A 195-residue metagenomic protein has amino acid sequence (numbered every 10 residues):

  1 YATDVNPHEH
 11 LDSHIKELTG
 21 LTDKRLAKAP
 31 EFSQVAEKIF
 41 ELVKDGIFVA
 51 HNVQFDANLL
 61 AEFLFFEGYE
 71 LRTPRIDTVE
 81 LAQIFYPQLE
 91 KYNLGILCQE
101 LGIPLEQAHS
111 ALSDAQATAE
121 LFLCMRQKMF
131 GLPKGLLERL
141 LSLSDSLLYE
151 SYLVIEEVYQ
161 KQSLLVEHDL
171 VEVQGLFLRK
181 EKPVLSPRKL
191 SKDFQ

Functional and structural regions predicted by a protein language model:
Y1-P74, P87-H109: Conserved non-catalytic scaffold segment of RNase H-like nuclease domains
V35-K38, L121, D193: A ubiquitous structural signal for well-ordered alpha-helices
T73-A82: A short, structured active-site edge motif that brings together acidic residues
E80, Y92-I96, Q116-E120: Residues on a specific face of well-ordered alpha-helices
S110-M125: Acidic, divalent-metal-coordinating active-site segment for phosphoryl/phosphodiester hydrolysis, typified by short
L123-F194: Acidic two-metal-ion nuclease catalytic site recognized across multiple nuclease folds, prominently DnaQ/RNase D-T
